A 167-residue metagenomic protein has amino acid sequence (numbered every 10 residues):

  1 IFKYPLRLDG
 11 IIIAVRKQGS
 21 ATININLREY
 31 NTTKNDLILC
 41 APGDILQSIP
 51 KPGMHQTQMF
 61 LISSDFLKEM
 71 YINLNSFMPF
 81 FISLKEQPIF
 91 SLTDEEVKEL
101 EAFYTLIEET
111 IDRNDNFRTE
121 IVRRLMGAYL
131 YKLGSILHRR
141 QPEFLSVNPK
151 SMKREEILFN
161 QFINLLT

Functional and structural regions predicted by a protein language model:
I1-I82, R113-D115, T119: N-terminal regulatory/effector-sensing and dimerization cores that precede helix-turn-helix DNA-binding domains
I49-Q56, V122-Q141: Repeat-unit-sized solenoid/scaffold elements
I62, L125-Y129, Q161-F162: C-terminal ligand-sensing/allosteric alpha-helical core of TetR-family HTH transcriptional regulators
I72-N75, D94-E101, R123, K153-E156 (+1 more regions): Alpha-helix N-cap/helix-start motif at coil-to-helix transitions, marked by capping-box chemistry
M78-K85, R140-L145: Short glycine/proline- and charge-enriched loop/turn segments that cap or connect secondary-structure elements
F81-A128, K132: Amphipathic alpha-helical segments enriched in hydrophobic/aromatic residues interleaved with Lys/Arg
L92, N114-I121, L133-T167: Short, Lys/Arg-enriched, Trp-marked, Pro/Gly-tolerant hinge/linker segments that flank
